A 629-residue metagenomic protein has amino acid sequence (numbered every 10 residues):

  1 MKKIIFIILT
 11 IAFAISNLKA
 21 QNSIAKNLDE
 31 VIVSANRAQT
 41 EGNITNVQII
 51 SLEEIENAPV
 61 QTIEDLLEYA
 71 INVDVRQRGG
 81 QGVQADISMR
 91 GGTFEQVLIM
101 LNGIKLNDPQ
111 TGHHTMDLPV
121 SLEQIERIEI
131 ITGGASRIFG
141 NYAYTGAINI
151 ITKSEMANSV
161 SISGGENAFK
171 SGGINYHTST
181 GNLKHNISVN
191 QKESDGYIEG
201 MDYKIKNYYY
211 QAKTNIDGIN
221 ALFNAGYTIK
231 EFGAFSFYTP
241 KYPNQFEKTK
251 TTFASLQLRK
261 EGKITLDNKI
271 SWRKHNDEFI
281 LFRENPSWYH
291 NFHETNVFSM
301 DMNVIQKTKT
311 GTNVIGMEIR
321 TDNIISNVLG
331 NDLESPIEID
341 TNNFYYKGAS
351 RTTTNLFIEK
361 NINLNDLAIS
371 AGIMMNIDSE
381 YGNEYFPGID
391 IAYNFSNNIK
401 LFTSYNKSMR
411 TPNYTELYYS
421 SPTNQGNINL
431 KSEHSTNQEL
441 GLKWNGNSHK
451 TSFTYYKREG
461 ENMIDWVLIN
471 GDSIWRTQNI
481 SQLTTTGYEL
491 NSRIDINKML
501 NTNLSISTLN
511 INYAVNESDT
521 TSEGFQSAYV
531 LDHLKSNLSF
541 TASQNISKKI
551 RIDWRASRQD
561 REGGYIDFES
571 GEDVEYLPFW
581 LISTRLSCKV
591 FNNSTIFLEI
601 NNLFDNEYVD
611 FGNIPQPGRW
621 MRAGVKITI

Functional and structural regions predicted by a protein language model:
Q21-E56, F94, K450: Short, acidic, small-residue-rich periplasmic hinge/interaction motif at the N-terminus of Gram-negative outer-membrane
E64, E68-I104, D108: Extracytoplasmic beta-strand/coil segments of soluble accessory domains associated with Gram-negative outer-membrane
D86, K105-T132, I150-I151: Short acidic/polar hinge/loop motifs at secondary-structure boundaries that mediate gating or recognition
A147, T152-T178, S188-M201, N244: Short strand-turn segments of transmembrane beta-barrel domains in outer membranes, especially the first one or two
S194-M201, I205, N220-V297: Flexible loop and strand-edge segments within Gram-negative outer membrane beta-barrel domains
Y238-G262, A349, K400, K407-E461 (+2 more regions): Outer-membrane beta-barrel signature, preferentially recognizing the C-terminal barrel domain of Gram-negative
N363-A368, K457-E459, N479-Y565: Gram-negative outer-membrane beta-barrel transporters
E461, S507, R558-I566, T584-I629: C-terminal beta-signal and adjacent terminal beta-strands/loops of Gram-negative outer-membrane beta-barrel proteins
